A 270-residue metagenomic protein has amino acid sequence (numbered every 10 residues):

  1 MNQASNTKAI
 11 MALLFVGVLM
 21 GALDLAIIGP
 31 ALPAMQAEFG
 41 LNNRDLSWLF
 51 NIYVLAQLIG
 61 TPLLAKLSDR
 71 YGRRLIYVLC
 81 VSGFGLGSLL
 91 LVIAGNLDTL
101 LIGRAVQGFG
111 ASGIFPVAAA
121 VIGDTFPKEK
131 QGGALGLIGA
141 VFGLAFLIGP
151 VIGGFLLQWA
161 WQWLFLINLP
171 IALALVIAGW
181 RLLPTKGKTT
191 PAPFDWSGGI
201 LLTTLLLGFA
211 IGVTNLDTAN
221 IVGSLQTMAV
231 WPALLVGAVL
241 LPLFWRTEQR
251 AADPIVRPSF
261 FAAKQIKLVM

Functional and structural regions predicted by a protein language model:
M1-R181: Transmembrane-helix bundle of Major Facilitator Superfamily
W159-M270: Hydrophobic transmembrane-helix bundles of small-molecule transporters
